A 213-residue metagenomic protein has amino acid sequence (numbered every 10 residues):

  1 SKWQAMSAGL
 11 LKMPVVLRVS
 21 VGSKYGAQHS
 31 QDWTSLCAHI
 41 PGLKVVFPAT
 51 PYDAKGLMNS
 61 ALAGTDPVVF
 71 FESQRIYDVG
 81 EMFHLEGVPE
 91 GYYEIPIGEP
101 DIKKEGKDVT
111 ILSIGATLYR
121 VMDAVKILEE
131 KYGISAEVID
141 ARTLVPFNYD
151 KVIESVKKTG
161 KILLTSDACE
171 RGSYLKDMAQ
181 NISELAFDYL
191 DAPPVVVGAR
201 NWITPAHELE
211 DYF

Functional and structural regions predicted by a protein language model:
S1-L10, Q31, K176: Thiamine diphosphate
S1-S7, P67-V69, K157-K161: Short, structured secondary-structure boundary patches
K2, D53-M58, I95-E99: Glycine-rich, charged/polar anion/phosphate-binding loops that engage phosphate groups from diverse ligands
K2, M58-N59, I153, S183: Generic structural signal for well-ordered alpha-helical scaffold segments
W3-Q4, V21-S23, T117: Short glycine-enriched loops at secondary-structure junctions
G9-R18, Q74-F213: Thiamine diphosphate
L10-E90, A192: Structural signature of the thiamine diphosphate
